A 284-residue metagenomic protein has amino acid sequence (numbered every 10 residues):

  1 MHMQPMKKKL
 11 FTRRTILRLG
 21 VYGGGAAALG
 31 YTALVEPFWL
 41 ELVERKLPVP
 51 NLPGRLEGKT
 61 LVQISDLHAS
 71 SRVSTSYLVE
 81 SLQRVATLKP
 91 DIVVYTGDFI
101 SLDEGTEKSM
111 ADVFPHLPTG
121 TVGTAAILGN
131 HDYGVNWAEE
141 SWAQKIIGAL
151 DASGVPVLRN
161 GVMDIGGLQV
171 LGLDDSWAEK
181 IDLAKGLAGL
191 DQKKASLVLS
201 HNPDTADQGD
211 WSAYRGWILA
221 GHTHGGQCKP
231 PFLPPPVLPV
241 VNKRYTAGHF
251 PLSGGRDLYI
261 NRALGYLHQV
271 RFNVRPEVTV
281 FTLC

Functional and structural regions predicted by a protein language model:
M1-F11: N-terminal secretory signal peptides
F11-G24: N-terminal export leaders
L29-E44: Aromatic-capped interface at the extracytoplasmic side of an N-terminal signal-anchor transmembrane helix
V43-K46, S109-L183, A188-L190: Extended active-site neighborhood of metal-dependent phosphoesterases/phosphodiesterases
V49-V62, V162-L171, L252-L258: Beta-strand-turn-beta hairpins that frame and shape the catalytic cleft of phosphate-ester-processing enzymes
K59-I146: Membrane-embedded segments
I64-S65, V93-G97, T124-N130, L158-R159 (+3 more regions): Active-site neighborhood of phospho(di)ester-bond hydrolases with catalytic His/Asp-centered motifs
P203-V280: Conserved beta-sheet core of the metallophosphoesterase superfamily
